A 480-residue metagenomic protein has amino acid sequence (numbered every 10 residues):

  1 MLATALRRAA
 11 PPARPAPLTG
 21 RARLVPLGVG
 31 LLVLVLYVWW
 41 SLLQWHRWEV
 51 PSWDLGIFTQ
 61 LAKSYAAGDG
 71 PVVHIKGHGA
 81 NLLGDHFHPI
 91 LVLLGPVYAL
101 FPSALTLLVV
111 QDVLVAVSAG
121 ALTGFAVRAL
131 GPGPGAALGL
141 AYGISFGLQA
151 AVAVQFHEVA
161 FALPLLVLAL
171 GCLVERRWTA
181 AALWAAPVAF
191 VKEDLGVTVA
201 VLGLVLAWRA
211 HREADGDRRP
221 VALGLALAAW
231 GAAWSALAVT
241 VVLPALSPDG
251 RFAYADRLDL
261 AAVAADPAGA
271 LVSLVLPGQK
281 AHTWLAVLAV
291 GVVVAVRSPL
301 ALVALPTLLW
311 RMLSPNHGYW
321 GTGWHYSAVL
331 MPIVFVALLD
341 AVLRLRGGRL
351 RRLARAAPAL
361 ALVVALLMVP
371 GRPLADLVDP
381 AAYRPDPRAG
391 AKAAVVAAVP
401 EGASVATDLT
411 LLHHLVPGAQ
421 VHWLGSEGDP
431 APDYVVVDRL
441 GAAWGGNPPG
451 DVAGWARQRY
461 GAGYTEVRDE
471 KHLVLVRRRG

Functional and structural regions predicted by a protein language model:
M1-W39, A222-L227: Start-transfer (signal-anchor) and selected internal transmembrane alpha helices of multi-pass inner/ER membrane
L27-L31, G133, A228-A232, L345-P373: Signature aromatic-anchored transmembrane alpha helix within multi-pass, membrane-resident enzymes that catalyze glycan
W40, V50, D54, S64 (+3 more regions): Membrane-lumen/periplasm interface segments of specific transmembrane helices in polyprenyl phosphate-linked
I57-N81, P89-I90: Extracytosolic helix-loop segments that constitute the early lumenal/periplasmic catalytic or substrate-binding loops
L105-L130: Transmembrane-helix motifs of polytopic, lipid-linked glycan transferases
V110-L114, A137-I144, L148-L168, E175 (+2 more regions): Multi-pass, polyprenyl lipid-linked donor-dependent membrane glycosyltransferases
A121, A141, A160-W184, G203 (+1 more regions): Specific aromatic-rich, kink-prone transmembrane helix
L302-R349: Hydrophobic/aromatic-rich transmembrane helices and adjacent perimembrane loops
